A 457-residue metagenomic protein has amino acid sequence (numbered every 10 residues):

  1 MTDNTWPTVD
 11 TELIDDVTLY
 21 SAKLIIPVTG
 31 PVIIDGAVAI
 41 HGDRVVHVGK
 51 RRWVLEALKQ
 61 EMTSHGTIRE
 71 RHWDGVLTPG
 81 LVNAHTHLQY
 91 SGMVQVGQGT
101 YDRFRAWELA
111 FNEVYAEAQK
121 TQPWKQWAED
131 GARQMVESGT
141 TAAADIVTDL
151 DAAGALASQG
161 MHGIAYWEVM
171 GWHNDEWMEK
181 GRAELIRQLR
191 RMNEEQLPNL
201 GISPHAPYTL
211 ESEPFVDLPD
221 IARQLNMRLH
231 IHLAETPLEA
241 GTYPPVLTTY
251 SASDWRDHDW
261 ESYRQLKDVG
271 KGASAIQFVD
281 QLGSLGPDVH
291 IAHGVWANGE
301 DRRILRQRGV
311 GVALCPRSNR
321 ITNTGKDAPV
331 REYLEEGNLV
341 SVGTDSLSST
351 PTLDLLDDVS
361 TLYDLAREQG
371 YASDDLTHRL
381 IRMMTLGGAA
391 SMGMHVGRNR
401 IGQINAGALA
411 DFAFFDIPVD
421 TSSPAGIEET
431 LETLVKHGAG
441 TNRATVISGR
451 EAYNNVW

Functional and structural regions predicted by a protein language model:
M1-L19, P27-T78: Histidine-rich, glycine-flanked metal-binding segment
E12-S21, E56-A106, Q122, E129 (+1 more regions): Replace "His-x-His-based motif
G66-I68, D151-Q159, G181-G311, N323-V340: Histidine/acidic residue-rich metal-binding segments in metalloenzymes
V76-L77, G92-Q159, R182-E195: Alpha-helical scaffold segments that flank or form the walls of functional sites
H87, T148, E168-W172, H205-P207 (+4 more regions): Active-site beta-loop-alpha junctions enriched in small/polar residues
G92-Q126, I164-W167, P237-G286, L362-Q369 (+1 more regions): Active-site gating loops and adjacent loop-to-helix segments of metal-dependent hydrolytic enzymes
A252, Q281-L285, A328-T421: His/Asp/Glu-enriched, well-ordered alpha-helical/loop segment that forms or immediately abuts the divalent-metal
A406-W457: C-terminal cap of metal-dependent C-N hydrolases
